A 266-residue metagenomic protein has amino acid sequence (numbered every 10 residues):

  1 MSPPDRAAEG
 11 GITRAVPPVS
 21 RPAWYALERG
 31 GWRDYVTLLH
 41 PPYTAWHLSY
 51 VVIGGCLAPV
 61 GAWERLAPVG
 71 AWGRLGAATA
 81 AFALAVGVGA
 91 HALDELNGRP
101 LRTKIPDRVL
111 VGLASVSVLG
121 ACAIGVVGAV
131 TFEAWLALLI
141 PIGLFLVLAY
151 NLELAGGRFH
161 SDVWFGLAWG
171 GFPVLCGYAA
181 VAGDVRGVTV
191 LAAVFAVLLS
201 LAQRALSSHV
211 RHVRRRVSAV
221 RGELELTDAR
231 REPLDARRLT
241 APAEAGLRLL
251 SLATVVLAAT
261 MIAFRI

Functional and structural regions predicted by a protein language model:
P3, G11-L38, Y43-T44, A71 (+1 more regions): N-terminal transmembrane signal-anchor/hairpin module of polytopic inner-membrane proteins
T13-R33, G89-P106, Q203-A241: Cytosolic, membrane-interface loops and tails of multi-pass inner-membrane proteins
R33-L38, P42-G55, R74-A81, G87-L136 (+1 more regions): Multi-pass membrane catalytic core of lipid/isoprenoid biosynthesis enzymes
V52-A80, C122-L139, P173-A192, I262-I266: Helix-coil boundary and interhelical linker segments in multi-pass alpha-helical membrane proteins
P59-W63, D94, G98-R102, E133 (+6 more regions): Transmembrane helix-loop junctions in multipass membrane proteins, especially transporters and channels
A83-A90, I142-L152, V194-R204: Alpha-helical transmembrane segments and their membrane-interface exit regions
D107-V181: Intramembrane alpha-helical segments
A182-I266: Membrane-interface module
